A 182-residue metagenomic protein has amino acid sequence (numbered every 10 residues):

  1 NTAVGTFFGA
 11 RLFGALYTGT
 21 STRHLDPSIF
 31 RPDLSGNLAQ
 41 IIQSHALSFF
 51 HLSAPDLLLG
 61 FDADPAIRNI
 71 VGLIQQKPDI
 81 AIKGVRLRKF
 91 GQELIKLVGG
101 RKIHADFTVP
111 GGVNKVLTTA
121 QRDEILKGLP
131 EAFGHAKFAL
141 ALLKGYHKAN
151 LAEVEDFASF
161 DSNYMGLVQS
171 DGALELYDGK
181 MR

Functional and structural regions predicted by a protein language model:
N1-R182: Active-site bordering "gate/hinge" segments that shape substrate access to catalytic or cofactor-binding pockets
